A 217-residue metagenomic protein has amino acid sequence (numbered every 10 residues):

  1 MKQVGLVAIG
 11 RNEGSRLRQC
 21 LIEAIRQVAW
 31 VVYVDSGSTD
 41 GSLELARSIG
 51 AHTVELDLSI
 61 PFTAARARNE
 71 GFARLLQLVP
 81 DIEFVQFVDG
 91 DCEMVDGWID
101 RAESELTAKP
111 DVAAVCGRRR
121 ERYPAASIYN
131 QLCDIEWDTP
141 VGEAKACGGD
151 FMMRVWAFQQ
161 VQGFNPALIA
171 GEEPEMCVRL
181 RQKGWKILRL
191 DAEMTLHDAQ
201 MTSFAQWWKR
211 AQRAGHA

Functional and structural regions predicted by a protein language model:
A8-Q27: Short, well-formed alpha-helical segments that are part of the catalytic scaffolds of diverse glycosyltransferases
E23, D35-E44, L58, C92: A conserved acidic beta->alpha catalytic loop
L58-Q77: Glycine-rich, basic loop-to-helix element that forms the pyrophosphate-binding segment of sugar-nucleotide handling
V79-E93: Short beta-strand-to-loop acidic/aromatic patch adjacent to the donor-nucleotide binding site
E93-S127: Conserved donor NDP-sugar-binding/catalytic core segment of glycosyltransferases
R120-R122, E136-M153, I169, E175: A recurrent flexible, glycine/aromatic-enriched loop bordering the glycosyltransferase active site that acts as
D150-Q162: Conserved nucleotide-sugar donor-binding and metal-coordinating catalytic region shared by glycosyltransferases
A167-L168, P174-A217: Catalytic donor/gating beta->alpha subdomain of glycosyltransferases that bind UDP-sugars
